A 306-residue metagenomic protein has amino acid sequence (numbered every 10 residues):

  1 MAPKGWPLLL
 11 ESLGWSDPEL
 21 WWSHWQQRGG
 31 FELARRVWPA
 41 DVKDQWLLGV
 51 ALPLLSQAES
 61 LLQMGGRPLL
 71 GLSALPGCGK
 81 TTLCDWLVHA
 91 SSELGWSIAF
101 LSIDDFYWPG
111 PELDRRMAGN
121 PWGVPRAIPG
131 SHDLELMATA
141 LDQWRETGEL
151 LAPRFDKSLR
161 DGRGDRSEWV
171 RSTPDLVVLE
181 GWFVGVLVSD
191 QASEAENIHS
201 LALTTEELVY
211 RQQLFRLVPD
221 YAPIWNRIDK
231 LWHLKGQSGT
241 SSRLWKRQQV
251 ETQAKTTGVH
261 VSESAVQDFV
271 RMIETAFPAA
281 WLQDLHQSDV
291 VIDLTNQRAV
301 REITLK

Functional and structural regions predicted by a protein language model:
M1-L70: Extreme N-terminal, non-catalytic leader segments that precede Walker-type/kinase nucleotide-binding cores
A2-G29, F183-K306: Conserved NTP phosphate-binding and transfer environment spanning the P-loop NTPase/kinase superfamily
W38-V42, A99-S102, F106-R160: Conserved nucleotide-sensing/catalytic segment adjacent to the nucleotide-binding pocket in NTP-handling enzymes
A74: The Walker A (P-loop) glycine that initiates the GxxxxGKT/S ATP-binding motif of P-loop NTPases
G77: Walker A (P-loop) phosphate-binding loop of P-loop NTPases
K80: Conserved lysine of the Walker
L83, L87: Hydrophobic positions on the alpha1 helix immediately C-terminal to the Walker A/P-loop
H89-A99: Post-Walker A helix-loop "phosphate-sensing" segment adjacent to the P-loop in P-loop NTPases
